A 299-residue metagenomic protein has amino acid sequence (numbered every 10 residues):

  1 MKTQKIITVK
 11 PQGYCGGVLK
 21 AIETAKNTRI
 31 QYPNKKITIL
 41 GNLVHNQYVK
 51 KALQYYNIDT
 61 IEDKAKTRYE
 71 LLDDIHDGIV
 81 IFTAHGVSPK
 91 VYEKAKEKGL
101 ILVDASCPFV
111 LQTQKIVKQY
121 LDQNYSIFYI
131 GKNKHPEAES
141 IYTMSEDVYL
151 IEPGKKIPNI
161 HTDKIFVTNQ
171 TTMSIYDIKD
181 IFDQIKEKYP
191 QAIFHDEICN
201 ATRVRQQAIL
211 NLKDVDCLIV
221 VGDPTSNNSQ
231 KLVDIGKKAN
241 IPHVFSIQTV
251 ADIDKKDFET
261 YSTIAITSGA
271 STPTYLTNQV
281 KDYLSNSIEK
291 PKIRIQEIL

Functional and structural regions predicted by a protein language model:
M1-L299: The feature marks the mature, well-folded catalytic cores of soluble enzymes
